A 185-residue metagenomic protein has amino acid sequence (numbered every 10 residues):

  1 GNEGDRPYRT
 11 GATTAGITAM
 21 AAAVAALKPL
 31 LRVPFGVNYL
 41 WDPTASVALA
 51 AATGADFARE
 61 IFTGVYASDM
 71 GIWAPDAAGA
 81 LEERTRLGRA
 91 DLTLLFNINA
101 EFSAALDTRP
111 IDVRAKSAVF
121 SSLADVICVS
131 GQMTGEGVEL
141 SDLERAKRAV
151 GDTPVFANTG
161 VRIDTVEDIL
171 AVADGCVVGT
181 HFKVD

Functional and structural regions predicted by a protein language model:
G1-A19, V65-D69, A124-V138: Glycine-rich, proline-tolerant flexible connector loops at the mouths of alpha/beta enzymes
N2-E3, N38-D42, T63-V65, N97-S103 (+3 more regions): Active-site beta-loop-alpha junctions enriched in small/polar residues
P7-V37, P75-F96, V138-R162: Alpha-helix-loop-beta-strand connector modules within alpha/beta enzyme cores
G16-I61, V65-S68: Glycine/small-residue-rich loop that forms an oxyanion/phosphate-binding "nest" at active or ligand-binding sites
V37, D42-A55, V113-R114, A146-G151 (+1 more regions): Catalytic cores of alpha/beta
A45, A51-D125: Conserved anion-binding
G71-L81, L143, G175, H181-D185: C-terminal helical cap(s) of enzyme catalytic domains, especially alpha/beta-barrels
